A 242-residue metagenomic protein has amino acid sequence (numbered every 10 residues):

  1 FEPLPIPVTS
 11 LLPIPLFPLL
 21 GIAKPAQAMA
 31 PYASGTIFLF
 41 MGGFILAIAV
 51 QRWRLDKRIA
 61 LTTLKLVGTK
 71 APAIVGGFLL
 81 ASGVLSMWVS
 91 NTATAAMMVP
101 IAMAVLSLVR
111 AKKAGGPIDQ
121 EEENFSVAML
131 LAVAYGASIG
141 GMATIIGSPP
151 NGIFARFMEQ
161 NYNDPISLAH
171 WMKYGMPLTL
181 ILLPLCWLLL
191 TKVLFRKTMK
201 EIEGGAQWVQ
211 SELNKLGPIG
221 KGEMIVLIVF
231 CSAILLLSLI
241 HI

Functional and structural regions predicted by a protein language model:
F1, I14-L19, G42-A47, A81-G83 (+4 more regions): Hydrophobic core segments of alpha-helical transmembrane domains in multi-pass membrane transport and ion-translocation
P3-I6, T94, C186, T198-M199 (+1 more regions): Intrinsically disordered or highly flexible coil/loop and linker segments, enriched in small and charged/polar residues
L4-Q120, I228: Membrane-embedded alpha-helical segments and adjacent helix-loop junctions characteristic of multi-pass solute
R52-L55, N91, V109-V127, L131-I153 (+1 more regions): Juxtamembrane and boundary regions of transmembrane helices in multi-pass small-molecule transporters and channels
W88, W171-Y174, I234-L237: Tryptophan-centric aromatic hotspots in well-structured domains and transmembrane helices
I240-I242: Conserved small/polar residues in nucleotide/adenosyl-binding loops
